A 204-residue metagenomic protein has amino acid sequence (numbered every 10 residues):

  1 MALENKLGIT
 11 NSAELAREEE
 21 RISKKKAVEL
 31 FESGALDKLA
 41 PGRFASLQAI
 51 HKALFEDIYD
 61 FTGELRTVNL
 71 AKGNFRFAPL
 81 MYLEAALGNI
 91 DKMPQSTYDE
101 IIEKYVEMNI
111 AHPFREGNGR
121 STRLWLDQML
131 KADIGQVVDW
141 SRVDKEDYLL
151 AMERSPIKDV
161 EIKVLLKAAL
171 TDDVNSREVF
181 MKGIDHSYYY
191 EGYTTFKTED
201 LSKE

Functional and structural regions predicted by a protein language model:
M1-E204: FIC/Doc superfamily catalytic core
